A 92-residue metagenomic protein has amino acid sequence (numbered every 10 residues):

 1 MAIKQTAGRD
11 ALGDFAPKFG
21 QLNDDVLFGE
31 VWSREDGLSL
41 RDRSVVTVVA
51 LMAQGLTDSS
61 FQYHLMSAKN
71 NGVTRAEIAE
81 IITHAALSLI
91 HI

Functional and structural regions predicted by a protein language model:
M1-D42, A53, Q62, K69-N70: Acidic, glycine/proline-rich low-complexity segments that act as flexible tails and inter-domain linkers
W32, T47, L65-K69, I82-T83: Amphipathic alpha-helical segments within well-ordered protein domains
R43-L51, F61, I81-I82: Short, structured motif recognition centered on aromatic/hydrophobic residues
T57-A79: Extended intrinsically disordered, low-complexity coil regions enriched in Ser, Thr, Gly, Ala and often Pro
A86: C-terminal binding/interaction regions
I90-I92: Conserved small/polar residues in nucleotide/adenosyl-binding loops
